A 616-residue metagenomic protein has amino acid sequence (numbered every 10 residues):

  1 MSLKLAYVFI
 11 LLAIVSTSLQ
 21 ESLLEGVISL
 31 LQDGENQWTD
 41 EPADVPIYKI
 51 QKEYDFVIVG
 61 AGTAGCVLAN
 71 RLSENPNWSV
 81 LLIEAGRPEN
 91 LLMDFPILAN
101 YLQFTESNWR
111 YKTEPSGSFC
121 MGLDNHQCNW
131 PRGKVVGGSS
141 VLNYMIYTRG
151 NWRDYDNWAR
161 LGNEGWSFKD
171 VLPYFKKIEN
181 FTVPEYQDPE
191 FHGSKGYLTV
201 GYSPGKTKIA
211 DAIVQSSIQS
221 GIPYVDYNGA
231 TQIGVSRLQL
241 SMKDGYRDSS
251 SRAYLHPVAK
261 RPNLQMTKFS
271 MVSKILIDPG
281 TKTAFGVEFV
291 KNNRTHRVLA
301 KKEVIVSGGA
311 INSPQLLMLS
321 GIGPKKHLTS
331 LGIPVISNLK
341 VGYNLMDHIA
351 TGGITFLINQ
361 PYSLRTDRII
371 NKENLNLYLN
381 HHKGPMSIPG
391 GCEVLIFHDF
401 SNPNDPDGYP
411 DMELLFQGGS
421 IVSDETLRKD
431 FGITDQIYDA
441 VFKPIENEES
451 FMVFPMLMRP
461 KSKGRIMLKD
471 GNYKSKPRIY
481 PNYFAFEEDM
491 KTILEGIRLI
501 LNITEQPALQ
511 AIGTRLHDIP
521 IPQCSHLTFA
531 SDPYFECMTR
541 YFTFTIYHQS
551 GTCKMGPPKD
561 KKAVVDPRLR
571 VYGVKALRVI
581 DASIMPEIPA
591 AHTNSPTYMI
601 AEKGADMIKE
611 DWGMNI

Functional and structural regions predicted by a protein language model:
S2-I616: N-terminal redox-cofactor-binding region of secreted/periplasmic oxidoreductases
